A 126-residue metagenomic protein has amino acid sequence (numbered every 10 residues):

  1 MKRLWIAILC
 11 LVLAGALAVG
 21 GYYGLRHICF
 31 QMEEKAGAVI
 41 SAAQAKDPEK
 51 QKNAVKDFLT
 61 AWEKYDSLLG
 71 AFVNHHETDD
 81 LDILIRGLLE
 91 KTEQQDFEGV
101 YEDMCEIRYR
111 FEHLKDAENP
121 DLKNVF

Functional and structural regions predicted by a protein language model:
M1-R3: Positively charged n-region of N-terminal signal peptides that target proteins for export
I6-G20: Hydrophobic membrane-insertion alpha-helices, especially the h-region of bacterial N-terminal signal peptides
G15-A18, V39, L88: Alpha-helical transmembrane segments of multipass membrane proteins
Y22-C29, P48-V55, N74-T78, F97-M104: Amphipathic, non-membrane alpha-helical segments in soluble helical-bundle scaffolds
H27-A42: Alpha-helical transmembrane signal-anchor/signal-peptide segments
V39, A43-Q51, T92-Q95: Short helix-adjacent coil turns
E49-K91: Extracytoplasmic/periplasmic/luminal assembly and interaction segments in envelope/secretory/respiratory proteins
H76-F126: Structured, soluble extracytoplasmic/luminal domains of envelope-associated proteins
